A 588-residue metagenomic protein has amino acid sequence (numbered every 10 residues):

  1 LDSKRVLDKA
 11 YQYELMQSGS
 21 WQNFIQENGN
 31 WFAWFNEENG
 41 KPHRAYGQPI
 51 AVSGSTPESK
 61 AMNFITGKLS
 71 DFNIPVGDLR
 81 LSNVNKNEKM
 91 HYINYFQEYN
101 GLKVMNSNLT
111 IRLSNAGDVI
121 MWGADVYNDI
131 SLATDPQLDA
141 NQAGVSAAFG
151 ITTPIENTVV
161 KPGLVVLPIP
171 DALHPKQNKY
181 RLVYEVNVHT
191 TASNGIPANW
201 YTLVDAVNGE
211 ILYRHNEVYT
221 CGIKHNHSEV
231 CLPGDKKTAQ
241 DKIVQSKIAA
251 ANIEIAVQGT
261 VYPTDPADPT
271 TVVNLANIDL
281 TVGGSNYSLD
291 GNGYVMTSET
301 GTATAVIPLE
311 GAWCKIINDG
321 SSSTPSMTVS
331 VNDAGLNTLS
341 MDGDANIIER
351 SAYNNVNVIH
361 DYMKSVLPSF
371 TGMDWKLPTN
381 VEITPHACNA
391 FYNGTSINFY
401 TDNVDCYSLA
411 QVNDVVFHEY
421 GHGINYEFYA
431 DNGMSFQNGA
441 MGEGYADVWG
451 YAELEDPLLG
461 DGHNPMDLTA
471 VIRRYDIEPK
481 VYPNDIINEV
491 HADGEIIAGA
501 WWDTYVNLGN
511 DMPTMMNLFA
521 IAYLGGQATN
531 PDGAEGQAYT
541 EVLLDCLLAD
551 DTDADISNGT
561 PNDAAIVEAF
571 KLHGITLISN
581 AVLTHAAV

Functional and structural regions predicted by a protein language model:
L1-V272, L280, S288-L289, G372-G394: Segments that shape or occlude catalytic/ligand-binding pockets
D125-V126, V218, T302, A430 (+1 more regions): A generic structural motif
T271-V273, Y287-D290, G320-P325: Exposed regions on extracellular, virion, or secretory-pathway luminal proteins
G283, G301-I316: A short, solvent-exposed beta-strand micro-motif common in secreted/extracellular proteins
G283-S298: Short, acidic Ser/Thr/Gly-rich low-complexity loop/linker segments typical of extracellular and cell-surface proteins
I307, N332-A587: Extracellular protease catalytic domains of secreted zymogens
C314-T338: Structured interaction patches on ligand/partner-binding surfaces of diverse proteins
